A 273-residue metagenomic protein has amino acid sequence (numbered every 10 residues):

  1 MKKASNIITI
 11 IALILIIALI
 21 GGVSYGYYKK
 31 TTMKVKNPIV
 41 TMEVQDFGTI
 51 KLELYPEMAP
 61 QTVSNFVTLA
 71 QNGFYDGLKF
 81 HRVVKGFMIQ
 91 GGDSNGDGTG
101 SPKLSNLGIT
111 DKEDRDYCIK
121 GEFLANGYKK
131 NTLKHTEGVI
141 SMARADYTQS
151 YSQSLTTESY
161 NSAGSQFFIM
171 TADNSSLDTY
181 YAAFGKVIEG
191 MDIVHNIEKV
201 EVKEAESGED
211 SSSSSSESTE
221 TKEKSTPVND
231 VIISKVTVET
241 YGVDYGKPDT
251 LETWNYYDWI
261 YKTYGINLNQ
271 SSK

Functional and structural regions predicted by a protein language model:
M1-K273: Cyclophilin-like peptidyl-prolyl cis-trans isomerases
